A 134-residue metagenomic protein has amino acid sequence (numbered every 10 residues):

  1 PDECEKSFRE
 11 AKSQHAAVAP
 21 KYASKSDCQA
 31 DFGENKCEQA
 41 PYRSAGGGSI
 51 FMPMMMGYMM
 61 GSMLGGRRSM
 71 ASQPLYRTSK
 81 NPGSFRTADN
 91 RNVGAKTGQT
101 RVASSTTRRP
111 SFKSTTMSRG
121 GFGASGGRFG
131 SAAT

Functional and structural regions predicted by a protein language model:
P1-T134: Low-complexity, glycine/proline/serine-enriched intrinsically disordered segments
